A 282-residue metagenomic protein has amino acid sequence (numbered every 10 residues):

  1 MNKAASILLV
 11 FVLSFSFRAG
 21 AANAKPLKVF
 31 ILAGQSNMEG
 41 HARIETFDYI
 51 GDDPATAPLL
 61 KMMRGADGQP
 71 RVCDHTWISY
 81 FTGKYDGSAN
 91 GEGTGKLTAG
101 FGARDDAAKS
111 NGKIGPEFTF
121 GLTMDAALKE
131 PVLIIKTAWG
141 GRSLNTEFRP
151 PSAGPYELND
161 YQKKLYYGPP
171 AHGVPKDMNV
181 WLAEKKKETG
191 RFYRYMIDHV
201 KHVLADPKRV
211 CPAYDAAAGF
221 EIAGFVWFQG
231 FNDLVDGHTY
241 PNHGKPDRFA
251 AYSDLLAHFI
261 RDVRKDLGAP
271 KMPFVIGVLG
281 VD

Functional and structural regions predicted by a protein language model:
M1-N2: N-terminal secretory signal peptides that target proteins for export/translocation
S6-S16: Bacterial N-terminal signal peptides
A21-D282: Cell-envelope and extracellular/periplasmic
